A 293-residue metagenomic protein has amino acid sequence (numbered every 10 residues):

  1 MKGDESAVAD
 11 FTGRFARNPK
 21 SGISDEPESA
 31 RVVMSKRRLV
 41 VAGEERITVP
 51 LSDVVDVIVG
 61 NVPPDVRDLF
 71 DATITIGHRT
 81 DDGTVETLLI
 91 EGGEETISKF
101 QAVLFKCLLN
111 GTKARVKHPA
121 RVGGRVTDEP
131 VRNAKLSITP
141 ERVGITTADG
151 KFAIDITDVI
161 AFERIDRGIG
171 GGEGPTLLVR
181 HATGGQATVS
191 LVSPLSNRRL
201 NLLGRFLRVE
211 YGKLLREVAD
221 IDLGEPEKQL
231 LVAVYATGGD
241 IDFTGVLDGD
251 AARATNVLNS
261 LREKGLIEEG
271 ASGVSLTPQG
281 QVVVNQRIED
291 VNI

Functional and structural regions predicted by a protein language model:
M1-V32, E44, D68, G77-K135: Anionic N-terminal interaction surfaces
I23-P27, D56-E86, A161-V189: Non-transmembrane, membrane-adjacent beta-strand/coil modules in membrane-associated proteins and peripheral
L39, T48-P63, V143, K151-G168: Phosphoinositide-dependent membrane-docking surfaces
I156-A219: Long, low-complexity, charged/polar intrinsically disordered regions in eukaryotic proteins
L215-L247: Short amphipathic alpha-helical interface segments
D248-E263, E269-A271: Short amphipathic alpha-helical interaction segments
S272-P278: Minor-groove-contacting beta-hairpin "wing" of winged helix-turn-helix DNA-binding domains
Q281-I293: Short, amphipathic alpha-helical interaction segments positioned at domain boundaries
